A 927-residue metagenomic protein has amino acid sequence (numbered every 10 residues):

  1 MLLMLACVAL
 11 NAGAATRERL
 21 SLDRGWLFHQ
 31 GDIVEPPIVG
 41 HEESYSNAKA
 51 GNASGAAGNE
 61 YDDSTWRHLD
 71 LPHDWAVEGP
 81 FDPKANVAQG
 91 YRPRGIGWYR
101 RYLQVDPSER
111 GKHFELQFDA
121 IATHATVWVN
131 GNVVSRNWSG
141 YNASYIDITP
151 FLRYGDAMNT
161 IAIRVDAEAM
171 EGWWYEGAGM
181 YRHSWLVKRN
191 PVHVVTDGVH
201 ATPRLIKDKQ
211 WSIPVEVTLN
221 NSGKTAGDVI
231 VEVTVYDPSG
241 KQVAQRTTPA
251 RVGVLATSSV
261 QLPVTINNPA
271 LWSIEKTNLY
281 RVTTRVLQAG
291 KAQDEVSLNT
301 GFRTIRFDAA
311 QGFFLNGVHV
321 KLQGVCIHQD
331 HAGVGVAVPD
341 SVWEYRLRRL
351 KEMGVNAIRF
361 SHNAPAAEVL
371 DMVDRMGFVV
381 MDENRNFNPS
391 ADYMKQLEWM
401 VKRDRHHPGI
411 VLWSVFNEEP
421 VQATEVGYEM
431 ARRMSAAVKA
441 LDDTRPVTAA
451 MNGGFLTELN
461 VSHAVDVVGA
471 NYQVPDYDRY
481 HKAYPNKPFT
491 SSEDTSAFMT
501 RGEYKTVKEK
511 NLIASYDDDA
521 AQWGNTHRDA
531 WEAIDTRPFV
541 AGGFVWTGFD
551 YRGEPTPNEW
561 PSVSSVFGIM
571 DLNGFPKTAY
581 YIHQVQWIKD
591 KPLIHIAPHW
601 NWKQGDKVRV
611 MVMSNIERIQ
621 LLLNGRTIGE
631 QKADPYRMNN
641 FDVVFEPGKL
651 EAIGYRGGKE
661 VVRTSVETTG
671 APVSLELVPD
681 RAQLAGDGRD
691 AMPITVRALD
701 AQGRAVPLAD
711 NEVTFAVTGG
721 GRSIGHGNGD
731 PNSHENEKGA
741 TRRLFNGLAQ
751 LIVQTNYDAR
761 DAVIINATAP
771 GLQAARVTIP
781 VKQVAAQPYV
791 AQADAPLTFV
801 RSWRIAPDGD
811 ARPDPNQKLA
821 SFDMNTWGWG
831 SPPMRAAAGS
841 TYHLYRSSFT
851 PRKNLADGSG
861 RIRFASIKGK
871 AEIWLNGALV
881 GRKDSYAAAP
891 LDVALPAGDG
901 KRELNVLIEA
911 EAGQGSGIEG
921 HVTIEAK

Functional and structural regions predicted by a protein language model:
A14-P83, T160-D166, P238, W531 (+8 more regions): Accessory carbohydrate-binding/adhesion or oligomerization-edge regions at the termini of glycan-active proteins
T16-I33, T65-D106, Q117-I121, A162-G227 (+12 more regions): Non-catalytic, glycine-rich low-complexity segments
G31-I33, N52, Q89, P93-H200 (+6 more regions): Accessory beta-strand-rich segments of carbohydrate-active enzymes
G40, S44-G55, E60, L71 (+6 more regions): Extended substrate-binding grooves/exosites of carbohydrate-active enzymes
E109-K112, L152-M158, G172-W174, A226 (+3 more regions): Short glycine/proline/serine/threonine-rich loop/turn segments at secondary-structure transition edges
R153, E216-D308, M638-N640, V644-G648 (+3 more regions): Extended acidic/polar, glycine-enriched regions that form or flank non-catalytic beta-rich accessory modules
V215-L219, V608-M613, I653, V678 (+4 more regions): Beta-strand-rich structural segments
G227-E232, I274-R281, N615, L622-R626 (+4 more regions): Short flexible loop/turn segments that cap and initiate beta-strands
